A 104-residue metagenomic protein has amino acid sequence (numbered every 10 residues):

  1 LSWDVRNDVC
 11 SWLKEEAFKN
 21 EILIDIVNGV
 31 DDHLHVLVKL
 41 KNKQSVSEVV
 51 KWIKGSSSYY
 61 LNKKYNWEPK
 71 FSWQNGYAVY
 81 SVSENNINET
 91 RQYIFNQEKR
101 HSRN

Functional and structural regions predicted by a protein language model:
L1-N104: Basic nucleic-acid-binding interfaces
